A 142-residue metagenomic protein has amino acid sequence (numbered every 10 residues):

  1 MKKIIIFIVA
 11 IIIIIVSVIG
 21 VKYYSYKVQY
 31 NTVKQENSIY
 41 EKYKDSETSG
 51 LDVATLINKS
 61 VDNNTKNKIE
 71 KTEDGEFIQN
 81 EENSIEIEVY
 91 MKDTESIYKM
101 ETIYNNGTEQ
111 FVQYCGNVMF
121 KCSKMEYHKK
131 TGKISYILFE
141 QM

Functional and structural regions predicted by a protein language model:
M1-K3: Positively charged n-region of N-terminal signal peptides that target proteins for export
I5-G20: Hydrophobic membrane-insertion alpha-helices, especially the h-region of bacterial N-terminal signal peptides
K22-M142: N-terminal export/assembly leader peptides and their processing motifs that target proteins to secretory
